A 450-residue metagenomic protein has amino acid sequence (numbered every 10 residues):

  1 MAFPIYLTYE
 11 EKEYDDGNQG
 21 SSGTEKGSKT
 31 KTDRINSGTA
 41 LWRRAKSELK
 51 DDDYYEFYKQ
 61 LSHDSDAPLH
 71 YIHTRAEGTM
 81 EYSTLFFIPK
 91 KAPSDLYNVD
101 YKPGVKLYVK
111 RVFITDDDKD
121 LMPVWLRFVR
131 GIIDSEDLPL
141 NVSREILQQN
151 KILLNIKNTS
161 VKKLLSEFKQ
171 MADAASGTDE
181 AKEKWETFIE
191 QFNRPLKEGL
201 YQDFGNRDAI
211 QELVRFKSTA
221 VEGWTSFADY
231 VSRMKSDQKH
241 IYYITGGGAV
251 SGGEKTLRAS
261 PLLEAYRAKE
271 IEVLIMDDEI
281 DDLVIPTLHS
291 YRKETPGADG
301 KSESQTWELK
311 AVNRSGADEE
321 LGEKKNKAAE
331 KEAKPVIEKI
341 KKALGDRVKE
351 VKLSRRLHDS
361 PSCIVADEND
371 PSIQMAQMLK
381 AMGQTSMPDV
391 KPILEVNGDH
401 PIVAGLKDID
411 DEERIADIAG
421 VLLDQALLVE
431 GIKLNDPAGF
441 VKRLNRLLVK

Functional and structural regions predicted by a protein language model:
M1-K450: Conserved GHKL (Bergerat-fold) ATPase module
